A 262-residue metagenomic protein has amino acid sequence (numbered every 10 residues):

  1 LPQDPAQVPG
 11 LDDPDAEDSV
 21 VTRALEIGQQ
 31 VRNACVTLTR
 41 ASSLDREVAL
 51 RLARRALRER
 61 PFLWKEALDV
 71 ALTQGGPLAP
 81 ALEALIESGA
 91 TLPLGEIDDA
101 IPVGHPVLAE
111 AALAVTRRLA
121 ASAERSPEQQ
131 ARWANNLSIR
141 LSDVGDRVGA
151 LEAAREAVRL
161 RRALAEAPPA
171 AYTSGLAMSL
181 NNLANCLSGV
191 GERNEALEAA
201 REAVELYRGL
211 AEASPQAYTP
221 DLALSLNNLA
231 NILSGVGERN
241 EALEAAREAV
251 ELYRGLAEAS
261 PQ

Functional and structural regions predicted by a protein language model:
Q7-E205, G209-A211, L222-N231, G235-E238: Leucine-rich, hydrophobic repeat-scaffold detector
G235-Q262: Low-complexity/repetitive intrinsically disordered segments
